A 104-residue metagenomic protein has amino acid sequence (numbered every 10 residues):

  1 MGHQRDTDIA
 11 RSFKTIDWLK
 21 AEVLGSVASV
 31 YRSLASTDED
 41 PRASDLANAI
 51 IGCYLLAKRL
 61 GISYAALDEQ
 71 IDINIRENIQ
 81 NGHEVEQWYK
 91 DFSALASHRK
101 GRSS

Functional and structural regions predicted by a protein language model:
M1-L46, I50-S104: Flexible "arm" and connector segments at domain edges
